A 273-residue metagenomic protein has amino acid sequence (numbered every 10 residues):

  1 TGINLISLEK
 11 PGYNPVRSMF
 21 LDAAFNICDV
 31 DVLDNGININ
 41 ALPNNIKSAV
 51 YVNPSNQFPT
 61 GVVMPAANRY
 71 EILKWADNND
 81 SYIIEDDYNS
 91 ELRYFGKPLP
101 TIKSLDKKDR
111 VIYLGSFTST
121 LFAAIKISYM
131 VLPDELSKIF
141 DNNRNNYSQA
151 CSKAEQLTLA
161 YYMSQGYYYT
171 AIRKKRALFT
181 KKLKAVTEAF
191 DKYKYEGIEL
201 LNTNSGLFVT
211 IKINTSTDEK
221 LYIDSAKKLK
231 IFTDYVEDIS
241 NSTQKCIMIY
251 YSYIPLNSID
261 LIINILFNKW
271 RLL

Functional and structural regions predicted by a protein language model:
T1-N79, I84, E91-L92, K97-L105 (+2 more regions): Conserved core of the PLP fold type I
G12, R176-T187, I198-K212: Conserved glycine-rich beta-strand-loop-beta hairpin in the small C-terminal domain of fold type I
F20, L42, V111, I125 (+6 more regions): Domain-scale detector for complete catalytic domains at protein termini or as standalone homologs
S104-I139: Active-site PLP attachment segment
L132, T210-T215, F232-W270: Conserved PLP-binding active-site segment of the aspartate aminotransferase-like
S137-E155: Active-site C-terminal subdomain of aminotransferase-like
D141-N145, Q165-T187: Structural signature of PLP-dependent enzymes
